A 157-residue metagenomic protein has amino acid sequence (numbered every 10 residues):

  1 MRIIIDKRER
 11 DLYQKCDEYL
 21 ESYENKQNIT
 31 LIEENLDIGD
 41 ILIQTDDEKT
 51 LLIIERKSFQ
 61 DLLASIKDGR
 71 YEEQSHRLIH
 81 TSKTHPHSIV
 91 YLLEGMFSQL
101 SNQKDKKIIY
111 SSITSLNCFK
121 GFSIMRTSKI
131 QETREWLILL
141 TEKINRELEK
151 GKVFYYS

Functional and structural regions predicted by a protein language model:
M1-I3, E18, T30-S157: Extended, alpha-helix-rich binding/interface surfaces that flank or overlap catalytic cores and mediate recognition
M1-K26: Short, charged N-terminal beta->alpha structural module
